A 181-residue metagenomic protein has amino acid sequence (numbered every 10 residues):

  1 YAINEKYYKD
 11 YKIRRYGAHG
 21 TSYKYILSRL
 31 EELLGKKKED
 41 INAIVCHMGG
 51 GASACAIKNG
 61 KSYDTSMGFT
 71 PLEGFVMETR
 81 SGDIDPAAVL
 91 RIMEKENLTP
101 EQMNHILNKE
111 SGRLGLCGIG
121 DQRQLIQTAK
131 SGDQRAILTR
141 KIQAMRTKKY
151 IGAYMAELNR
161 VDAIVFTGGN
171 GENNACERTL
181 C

Functional and structural regions predicted by a protein language model:
Y1-I92: Glycine-rich phosphate-binding loop of actin/hexokinase-like ATP-binding domains
G17-T21, Y25, A52, D83-A87 (+7 more regions): Conserved active-site and cofactor/substrate-binding residues in soluble primary-metabolism enzymes
I26-R29, L33, K141-N159: Phosphate/ATP-binding catalytic cores across multiple sugar-kinase/actin-like superfamilies, primarily ASKHA
D40-C46, E101-E110, A163-V165: Beta-strand segments within the central parallel beta-sheet cores of soluble alpha/beta enzyme folds
K95-T139: A mobile "lid/hinge" subdomain adjacent to the ATP/sugar-phosphate binding pocket shared across diverse ATP-dependent
D162-L180: Glycine-rich phosphate-binding loops at beta-strand->alpha-helix junctions
